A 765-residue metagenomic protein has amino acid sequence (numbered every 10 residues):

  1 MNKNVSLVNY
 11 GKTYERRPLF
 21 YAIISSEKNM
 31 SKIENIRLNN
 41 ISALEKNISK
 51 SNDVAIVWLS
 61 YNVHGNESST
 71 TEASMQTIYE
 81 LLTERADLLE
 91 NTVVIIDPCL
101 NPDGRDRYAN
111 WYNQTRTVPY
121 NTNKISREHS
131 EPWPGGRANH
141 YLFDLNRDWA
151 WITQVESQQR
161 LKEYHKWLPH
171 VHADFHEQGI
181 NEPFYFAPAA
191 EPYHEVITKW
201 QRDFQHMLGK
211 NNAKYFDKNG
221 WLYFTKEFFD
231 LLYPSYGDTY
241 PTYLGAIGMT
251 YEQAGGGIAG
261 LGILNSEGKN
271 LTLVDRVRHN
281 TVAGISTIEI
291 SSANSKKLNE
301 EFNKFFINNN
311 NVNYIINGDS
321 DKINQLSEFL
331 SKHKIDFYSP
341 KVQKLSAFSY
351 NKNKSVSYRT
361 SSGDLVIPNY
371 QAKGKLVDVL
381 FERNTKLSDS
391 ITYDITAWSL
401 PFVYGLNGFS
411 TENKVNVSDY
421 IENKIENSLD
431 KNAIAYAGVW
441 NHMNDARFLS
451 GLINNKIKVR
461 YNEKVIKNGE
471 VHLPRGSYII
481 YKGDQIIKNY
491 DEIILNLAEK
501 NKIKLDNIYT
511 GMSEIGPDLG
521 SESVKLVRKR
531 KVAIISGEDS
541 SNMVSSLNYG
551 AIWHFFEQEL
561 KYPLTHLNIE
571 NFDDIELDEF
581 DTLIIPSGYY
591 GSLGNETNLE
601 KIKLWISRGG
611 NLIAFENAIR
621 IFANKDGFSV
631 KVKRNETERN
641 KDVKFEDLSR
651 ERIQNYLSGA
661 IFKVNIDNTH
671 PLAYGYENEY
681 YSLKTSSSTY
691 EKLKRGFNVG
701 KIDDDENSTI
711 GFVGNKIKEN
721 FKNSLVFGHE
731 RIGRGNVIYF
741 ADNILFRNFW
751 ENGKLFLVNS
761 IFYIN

Functional and structural regions predicted by a protein language model:
M1-T83, D87-V93, R147, T153-V155 (+8 more regions): Intrinsic-disorder/low-complexity accessory segments
V94-Y108, S649, G659: Short, conserved secondary-structure transition motifs
D97-N101, W111-Y112, F175-E182, A618-I619: Short, solvent-exposed turn/loop segments enriched in Gly/Ser/Thr/Pro and often Arg
D106-N123: Aromatic- and acidic-residue-enriched segments that line the glycan-binding/catalytic groove of carbohydrate-active
K124-F143: Aromatic- and acidic-residue-enriched carbohydrate-binding clefts of CAZyme catalytic domains
D144, D174, E252: Acidic active-site catalytic centers that drive phospho-/nucleotidyl reactions and related ester hydrolyses
Y164-Q178: Proline-aspartate-enriched helix->loop->beta-strand connector
